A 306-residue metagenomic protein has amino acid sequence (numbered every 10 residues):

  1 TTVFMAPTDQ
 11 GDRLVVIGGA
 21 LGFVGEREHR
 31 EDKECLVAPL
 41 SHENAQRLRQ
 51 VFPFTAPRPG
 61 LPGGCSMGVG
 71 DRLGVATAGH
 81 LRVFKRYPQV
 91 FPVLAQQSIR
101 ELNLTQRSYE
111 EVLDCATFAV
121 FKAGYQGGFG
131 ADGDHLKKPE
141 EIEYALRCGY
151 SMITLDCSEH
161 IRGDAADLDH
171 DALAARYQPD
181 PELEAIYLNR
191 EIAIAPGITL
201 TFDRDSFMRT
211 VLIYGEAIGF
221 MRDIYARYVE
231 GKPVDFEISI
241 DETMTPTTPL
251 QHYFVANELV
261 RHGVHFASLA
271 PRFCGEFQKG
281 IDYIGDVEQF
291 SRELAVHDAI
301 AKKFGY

Functional and structural regions predicted by a protein language model:
T1-G219, D223-R227: Alpha/beta catalytic barrel-like cores
P62-G63, G124-Q126, K232-F236, A301-Y306: Short, surface-exposed connector motifs at secondary-structure boundaries
A76, L136-K137, T247, Q251 (+1 more regions): Short, glycine/acidic-rich beta->alpha junctions
F84, A145, Y228, L259 (+1 more regions): Generic structural signal for hydrophobic
V90, S151, V234, H265-A267: Short acidic/polar active-site loop segments enriched in Thr and Asp
A172, P249-Y306: Catalytic core of soluble alpha/beta enzymes
I194-I213, P233-T248, A270-D286: Active-site-proximal beta-alpha loop/turn segments in soluble metabolic enzymes
M221-I224, Y228-K232, P249-H252: Catalytic-site microenvironment of enzymes that process N-acetyl-hexosamine-containing cell-wall polysaccharides
